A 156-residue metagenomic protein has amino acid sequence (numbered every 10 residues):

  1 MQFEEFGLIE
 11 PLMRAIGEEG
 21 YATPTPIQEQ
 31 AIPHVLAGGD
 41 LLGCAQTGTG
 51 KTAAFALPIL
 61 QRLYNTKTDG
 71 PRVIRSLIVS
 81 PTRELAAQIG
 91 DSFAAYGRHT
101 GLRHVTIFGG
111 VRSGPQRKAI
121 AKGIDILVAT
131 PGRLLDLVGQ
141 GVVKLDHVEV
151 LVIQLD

Functional and structural regions predicted by a protein language model:
M1-C44: Conserved pre-motif I regulatory segment
E5, E10-Y21, D69-V142, H147-V150: Conserved nucleic-acid-binding Ia/Ib motif block in the N-terminal RecA-like helicase ATPase lobe
P26, A54, V128: Short aromatic/basic micro-patch
E29-L41, T52-G70, V79, A87 (+2 more regions): Walker A/P-loop NTP-binding motif
P33, L41, K51, Q61-L63 (+4 more regions): Alpha-helix termini
A45-T49: The conserved Walker
V150-D156: Short, compositionally biased segments
